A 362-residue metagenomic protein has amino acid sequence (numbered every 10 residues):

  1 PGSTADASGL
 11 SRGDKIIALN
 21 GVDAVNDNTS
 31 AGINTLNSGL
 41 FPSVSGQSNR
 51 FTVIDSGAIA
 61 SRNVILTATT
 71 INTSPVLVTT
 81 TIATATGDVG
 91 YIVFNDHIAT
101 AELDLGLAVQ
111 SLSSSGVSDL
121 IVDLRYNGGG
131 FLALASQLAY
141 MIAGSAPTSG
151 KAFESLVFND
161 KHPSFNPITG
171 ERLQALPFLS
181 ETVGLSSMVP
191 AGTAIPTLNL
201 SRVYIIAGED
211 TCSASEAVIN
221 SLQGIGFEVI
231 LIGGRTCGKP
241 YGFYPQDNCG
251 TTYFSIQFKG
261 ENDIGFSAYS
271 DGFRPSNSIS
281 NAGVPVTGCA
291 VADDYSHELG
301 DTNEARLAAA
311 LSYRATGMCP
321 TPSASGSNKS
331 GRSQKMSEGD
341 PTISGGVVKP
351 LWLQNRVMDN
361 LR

Functional and structural regions predicted by a protein language model:
G2-D14, V76-T81, M188-G192: PDZ/PDZ-like domain micro-motif
T4, G9-T35, G234: Short glycine/proline-centered loop/turn elements that form peptide/ligand docking sites
A5, G13-I16, F51, I92 (+2 more regions): Terminal peptide-recognition signature
S8-S11, D27-I33, V64, L77-T80 (+4 more regions): Short, solvent-exposed loop/turn and secondary-structure capping segments
N20-V117: C-terminal, low-ordered peptide segments at domain boundaries
A68-N72, N127, S155: Edge beta-strand at a domain terminus
V89-I92, D96-D119, G128-R362: C-terminal "post-core" interaction segments
